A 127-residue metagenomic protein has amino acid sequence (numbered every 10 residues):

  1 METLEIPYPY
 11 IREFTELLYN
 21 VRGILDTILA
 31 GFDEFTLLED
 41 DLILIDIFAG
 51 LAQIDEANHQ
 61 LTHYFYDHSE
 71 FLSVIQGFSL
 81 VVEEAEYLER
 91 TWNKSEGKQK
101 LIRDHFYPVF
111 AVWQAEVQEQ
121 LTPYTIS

Functional and structural regions predicted by a protein language model:
M1-I45: Short terminal alpha-helical segments
Y8, D41-A49, L72-Q76, G97-Y107: Short, charged, amphipathic alpha-helical segments
L17-I28, G50-A57, G77-E84, V109: Amphipathic, well-ordered alpha-helical segments in soluble domains
A30-L37, Q60-D67, Y87-K94: General structural signal for alpha-helix termini and helix-helix connectors
I43, I47, I54-L61, E116-P123: Long, compositionally biased, intrinsically disordered segments
G50-V74: Short, solvent-exposed, charged loop/turn and helix-capping segments that join or cap alpha-helices on peripheral
Y66-E83, R90: Extended, amphipathic alpha-helical coiled-coil scaffold segments used for oligomerization/tethering in eukaryotic
V81-S127: Amphipathic alpha-helical binding modules
